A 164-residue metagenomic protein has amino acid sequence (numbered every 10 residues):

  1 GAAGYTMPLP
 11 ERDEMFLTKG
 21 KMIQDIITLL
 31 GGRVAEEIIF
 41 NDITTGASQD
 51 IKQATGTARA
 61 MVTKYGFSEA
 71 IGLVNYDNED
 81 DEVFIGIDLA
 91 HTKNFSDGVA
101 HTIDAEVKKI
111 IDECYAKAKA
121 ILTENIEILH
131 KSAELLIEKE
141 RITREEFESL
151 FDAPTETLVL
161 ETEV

Functional and structural regions predicted by a protein language model:
G1-V164: Soluble catalytic regions of large protease machineries
